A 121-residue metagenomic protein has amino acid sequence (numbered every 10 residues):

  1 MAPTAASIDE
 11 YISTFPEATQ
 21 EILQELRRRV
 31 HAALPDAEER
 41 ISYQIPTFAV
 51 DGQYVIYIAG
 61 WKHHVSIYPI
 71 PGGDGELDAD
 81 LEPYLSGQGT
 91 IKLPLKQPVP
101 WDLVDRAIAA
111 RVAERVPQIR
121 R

Functional and structural regions predicted by a protein language model:
M1-R121: Charge-dense, helix-prone N-terminal extensions
